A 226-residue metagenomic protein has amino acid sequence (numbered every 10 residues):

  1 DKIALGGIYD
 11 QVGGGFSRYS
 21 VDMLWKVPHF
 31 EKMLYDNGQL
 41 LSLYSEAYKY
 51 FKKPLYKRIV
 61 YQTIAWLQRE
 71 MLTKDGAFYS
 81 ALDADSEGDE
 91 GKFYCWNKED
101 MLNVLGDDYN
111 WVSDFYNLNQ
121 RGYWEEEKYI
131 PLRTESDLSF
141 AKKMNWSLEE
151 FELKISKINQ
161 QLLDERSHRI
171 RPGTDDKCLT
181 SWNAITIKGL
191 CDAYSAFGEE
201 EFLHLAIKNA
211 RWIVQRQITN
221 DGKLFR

Functional and structural regions predicted by a protein language model:
D1-R226: Glycan-recognition and catalytic cores of secretory/periplasmic carbohydrate-active enzymes
